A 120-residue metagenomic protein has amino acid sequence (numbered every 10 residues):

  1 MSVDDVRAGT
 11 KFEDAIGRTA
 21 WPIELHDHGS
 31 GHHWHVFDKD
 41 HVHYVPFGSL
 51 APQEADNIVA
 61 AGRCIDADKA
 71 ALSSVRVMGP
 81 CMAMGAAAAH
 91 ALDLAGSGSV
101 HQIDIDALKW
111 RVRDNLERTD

Functional and structural regions predicted by a protein language model:
M1-D120: Flavin (FAD/FMN)-binding glycine-rich loop and adjacent Rossmann-like elements that form
